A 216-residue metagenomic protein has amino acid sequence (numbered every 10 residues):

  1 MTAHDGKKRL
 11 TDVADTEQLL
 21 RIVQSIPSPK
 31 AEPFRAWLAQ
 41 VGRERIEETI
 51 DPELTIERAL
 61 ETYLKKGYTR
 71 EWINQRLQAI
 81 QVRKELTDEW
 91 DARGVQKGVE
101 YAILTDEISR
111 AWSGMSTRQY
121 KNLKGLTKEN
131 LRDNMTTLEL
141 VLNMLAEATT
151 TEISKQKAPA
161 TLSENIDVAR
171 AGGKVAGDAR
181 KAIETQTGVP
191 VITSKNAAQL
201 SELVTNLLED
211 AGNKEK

Functional and structural regions predicted by a protein language model:
M1-D5: Glycine/small-residue-rich interface belts in oligomeric ring/scaffold proteins and their assembly partners
K8: Short, structured beta-strand-loop surface elements
A14-Q18, Q24-K216: Positively charged, phosphate-engaging catalytic surfaces used for nucleic-acid and nucleotide handling
